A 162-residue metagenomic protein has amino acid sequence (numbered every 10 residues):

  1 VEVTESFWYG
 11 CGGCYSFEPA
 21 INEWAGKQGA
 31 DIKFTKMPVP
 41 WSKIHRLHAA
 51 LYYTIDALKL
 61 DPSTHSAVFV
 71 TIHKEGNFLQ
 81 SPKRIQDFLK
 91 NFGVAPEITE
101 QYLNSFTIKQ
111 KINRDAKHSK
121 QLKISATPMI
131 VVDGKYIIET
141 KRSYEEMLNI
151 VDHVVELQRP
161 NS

Functional and structural regions predicted by a protein language model:
V1-E2, Q28: Secondary-structure boundary/capping motif
E2, F7-G10, A126: Short pre-active-site segment immediately N-terminal to redox-active cysteine/selenocysteine motifs in thiol-based
T4, E75, L89, I137: Short, flexible active-site loop motifs that bind/organize anionic cofactors or intermediates
T4, L51, A67, S81 (+4 more regions): Short, well-ordered helical secondary-structure segments
T4-E5, K33-K36, V131: Structural recognition of the beta-strand scaffold that forms the well-ordered cores of secreted hydrolase catalytic
Y9-Q86, L157, N161: Structural alpha/beta surface segment adjacent to cysteine/selenocysteine redox centers across thiol/disulfide enzymes
N91-S162: C-terminal cap of thioredoxin/glutaredoxin-like
